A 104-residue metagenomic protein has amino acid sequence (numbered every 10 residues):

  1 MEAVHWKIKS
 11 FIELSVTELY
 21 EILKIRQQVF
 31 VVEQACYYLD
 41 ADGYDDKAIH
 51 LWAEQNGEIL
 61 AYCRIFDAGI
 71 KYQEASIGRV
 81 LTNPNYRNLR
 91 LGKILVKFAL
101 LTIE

Functional and structural regions predicted by a protein language model:
M1-T17: Conserved N-terminal entry element of GNAT/NAT acetyltransferase domains
L14-D46: Conserved GNAT-fold acetyl-CoA-binding loop/helix
T17, Y72-A75, Y86, R90: Residues at secondary-structure transition points
Y37-C63: Conserved beta-hairpin
W52, E58-D67, E74-L81: Conserved beta-strand in the GNAT
T82, N88-L101: Conserved acetyl-CoA-binding loop-helix of GNAT-fold acetyltransferases
